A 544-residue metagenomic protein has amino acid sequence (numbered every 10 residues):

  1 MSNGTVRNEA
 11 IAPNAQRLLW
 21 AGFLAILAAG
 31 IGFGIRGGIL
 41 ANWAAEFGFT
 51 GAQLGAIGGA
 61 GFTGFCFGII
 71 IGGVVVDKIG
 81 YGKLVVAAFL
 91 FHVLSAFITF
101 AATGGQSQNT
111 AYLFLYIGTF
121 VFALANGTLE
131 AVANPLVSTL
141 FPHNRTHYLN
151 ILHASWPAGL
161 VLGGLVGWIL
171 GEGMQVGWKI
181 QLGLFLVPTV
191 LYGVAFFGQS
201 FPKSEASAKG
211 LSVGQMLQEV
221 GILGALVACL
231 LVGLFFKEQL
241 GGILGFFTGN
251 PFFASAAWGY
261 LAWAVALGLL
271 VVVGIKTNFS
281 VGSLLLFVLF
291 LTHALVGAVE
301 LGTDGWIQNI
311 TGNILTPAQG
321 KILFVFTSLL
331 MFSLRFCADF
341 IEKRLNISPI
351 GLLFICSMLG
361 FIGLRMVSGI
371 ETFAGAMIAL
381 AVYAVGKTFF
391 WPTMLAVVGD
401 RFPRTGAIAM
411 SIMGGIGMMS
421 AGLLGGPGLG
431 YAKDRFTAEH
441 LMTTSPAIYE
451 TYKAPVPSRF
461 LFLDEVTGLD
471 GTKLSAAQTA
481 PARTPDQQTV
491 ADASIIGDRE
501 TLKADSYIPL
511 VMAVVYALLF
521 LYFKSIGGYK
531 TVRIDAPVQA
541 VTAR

Functional and structural regions predicted by a protein language model:
R17-G51, E130, N134, L301-T311 (+1 more regions): Extracytoplasmic
R36-L40, G221-W258, G274-V325, G422-K433: Extracytoplasmic gate region of multi-pass secondary transporters
G59-V74, V325-A338, D505: Central cavity-lining transmembrane alpha-helices of secondary-active solute carriers, predominantly the Major
L90-Q108, M358-E371: C-terminal ends and interior cores of transmembrane alpha-helices in multi-pass membrane transporters/permeases
N144-G167, G171, S411-K433: Glycine-rich segments within core transmembrane alpha-helices of 12-TM secondary carriers
L152-A266: Helix-loop-helix hairpin linking two adjacent transmembrane segments in secondary transporters
G242-P251, G425-S506, Q539-R544: Low-complexity, proline/glycine-enriched hydrophobic segments characteristic of transmembrane helices
